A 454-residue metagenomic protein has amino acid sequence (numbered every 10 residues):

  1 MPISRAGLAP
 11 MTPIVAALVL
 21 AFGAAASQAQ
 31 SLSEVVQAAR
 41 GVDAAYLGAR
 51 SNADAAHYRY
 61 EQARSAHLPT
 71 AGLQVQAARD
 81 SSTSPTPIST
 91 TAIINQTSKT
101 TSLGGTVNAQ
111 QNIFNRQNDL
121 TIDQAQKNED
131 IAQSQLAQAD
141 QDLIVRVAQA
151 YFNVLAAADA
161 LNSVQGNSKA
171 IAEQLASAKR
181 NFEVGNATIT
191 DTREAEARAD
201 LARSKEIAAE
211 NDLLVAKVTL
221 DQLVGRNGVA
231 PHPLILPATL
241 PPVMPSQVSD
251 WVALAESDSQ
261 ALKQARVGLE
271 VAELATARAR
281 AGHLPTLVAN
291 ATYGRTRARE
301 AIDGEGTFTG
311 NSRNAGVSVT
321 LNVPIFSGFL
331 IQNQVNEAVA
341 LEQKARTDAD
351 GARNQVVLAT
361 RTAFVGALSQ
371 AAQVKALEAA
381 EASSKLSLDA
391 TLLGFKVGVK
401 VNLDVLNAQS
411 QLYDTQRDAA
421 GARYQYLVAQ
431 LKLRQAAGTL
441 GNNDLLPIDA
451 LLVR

Functional and structural regions predicted by a protein language model:
P2-I3, D142-E256, G366, Q370 (+3 more regions): Periplasmic alpha-helical coiled-coil/stalk elements that build and connect Gram-negative outer-membrane
P2-Q28: Gram-negative bacterial Sec-dependent N-terminal signal peptides
I3-S4, S81, D418-R454: Acidic, low-complexity, intrinsically disordered peripheral segments
S27-Q76, S82-S84, Q111, Q126 (+5 more regions): Bacterial Sec-pathway N-terminal export signals of envelope proteins
Q37-L47, D54-P69, T106-Q124, S134-Q141 (+7 more regions): A glycine-/polar-enriched beta->alpha junction
Q74-Q111, L234-P245, A277, N290-S327 (+2 more regions): Small/polar, glycine/serine/threonine/aspartate-rich low-complexity segments that form flexible
S102-G104, Q149, E194, N314-G316 (+1 more regions): Transmembrane beta-barrel architecture of outer-membrane proteins
